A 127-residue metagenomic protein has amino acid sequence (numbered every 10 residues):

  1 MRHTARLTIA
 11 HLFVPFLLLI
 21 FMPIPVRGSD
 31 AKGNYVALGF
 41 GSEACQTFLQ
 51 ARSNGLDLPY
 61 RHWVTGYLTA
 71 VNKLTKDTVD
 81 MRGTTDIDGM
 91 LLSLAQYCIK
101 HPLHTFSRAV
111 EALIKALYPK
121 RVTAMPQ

Functional and structural regions predicted by a protein language model:
M1-L7: N-terminal secretory signal peptides that target proteins for export/translocation
R2, L18, P25, G83 (+1 more regions): Family-specific functional hotspots in central-to-late sequence segments
R6, V14-P15, H104: Intrinsic structural disorder/low-complexity segments
A10-P23: Bacterial N-terminal signal peptides
I24-D30: Sec/Tat signal peptide C-region and signal peptidase I cleavage site
G33-Q96: Short N-proximal segments of mature Sec-exported proteins
P102-Q127: C-terminal partner/receptor-binding element of secreted or periplasmic proteins
